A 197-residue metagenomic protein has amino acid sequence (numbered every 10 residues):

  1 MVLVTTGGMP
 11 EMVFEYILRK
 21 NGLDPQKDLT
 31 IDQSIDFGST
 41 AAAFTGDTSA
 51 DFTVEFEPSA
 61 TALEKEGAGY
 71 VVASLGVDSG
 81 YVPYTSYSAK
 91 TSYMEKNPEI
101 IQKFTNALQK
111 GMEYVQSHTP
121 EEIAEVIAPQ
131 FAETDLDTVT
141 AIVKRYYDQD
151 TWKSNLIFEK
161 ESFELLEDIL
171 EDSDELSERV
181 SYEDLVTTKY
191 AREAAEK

Functional and structural regions predicted by a protein language model:
M1-K65, K160-L165: Bilobed "Venus flytrap"/periplasmic-binding protein-like clamshell domains and structurally analogous long
P25, Y70, S177-E178: Residue-level detector of short coil/turn "hinge" positions at structural boundaries
F37-T40, E133, K189-A194: Short, mixed-charge aromatic SLiMs
G38-F131: Pocket-lining segment of extracytoplasmic ligand-binding domains
D47-A50, G67, D150, D174 (+1 more regions): Short glycine-centered helix-capping/turn motifs at secondary-structure transition points
K90, E159, T187-T188: Residue-level signal for threonine
E95-S177: Secondary-structure end/capping motifs
E164-K197: Conserved C-terminal helix/tail region of periplasmic/extracytoplasmic solute-binding proteins
